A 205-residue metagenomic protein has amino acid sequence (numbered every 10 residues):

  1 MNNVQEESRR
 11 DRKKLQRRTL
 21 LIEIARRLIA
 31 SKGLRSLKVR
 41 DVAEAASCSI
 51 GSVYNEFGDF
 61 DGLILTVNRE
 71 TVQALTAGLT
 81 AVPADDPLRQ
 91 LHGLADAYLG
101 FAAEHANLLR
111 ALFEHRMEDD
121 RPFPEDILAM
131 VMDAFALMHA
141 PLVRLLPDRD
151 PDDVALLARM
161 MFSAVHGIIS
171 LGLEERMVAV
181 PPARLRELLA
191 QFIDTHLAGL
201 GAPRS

Functional and structural regions predicted by a protein language model:
M1-Q16, P203-S205: N-terminal intrinsically disordered/low-complexity leader segments
L20, L28-G62, T66: Helix-turn-helix
I29, L63-T71, L79, L112 (+1 more regions): Alpha-helical DNA-contacting segments of helix-turn-helix folds
R69-G93, F123, M132-D133, M138-L142: Amphipathic alpha-helical linker/stalk segments
T80-L108, D148, L157-M161: Hydrophobic alpha-helical connector segments
A103-E125, S170-V178: Amphipathic alpha-helical segments used for helix-helix packing
R121-P147, A155-M160, A183, E187-A198: Amphipathic alpha-helical packing segments from all-alpha helical-bundle domains
F162-V180, T195-R204: Amphipathic C-terminal alpha-helical segment
